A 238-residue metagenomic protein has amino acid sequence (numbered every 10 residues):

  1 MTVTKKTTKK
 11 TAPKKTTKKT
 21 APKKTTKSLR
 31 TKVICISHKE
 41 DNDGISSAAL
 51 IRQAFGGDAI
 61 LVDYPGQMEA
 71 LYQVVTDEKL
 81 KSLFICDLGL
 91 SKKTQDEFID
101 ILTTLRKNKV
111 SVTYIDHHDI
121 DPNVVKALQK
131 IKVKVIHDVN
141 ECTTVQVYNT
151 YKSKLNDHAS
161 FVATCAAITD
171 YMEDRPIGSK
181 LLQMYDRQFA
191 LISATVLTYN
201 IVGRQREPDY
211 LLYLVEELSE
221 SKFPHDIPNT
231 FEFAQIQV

Functional and structural regions predicted by a protein language model:
V3-K27: Intrinsically disordered, polybasic Lys/Arg-rich low-complexity tracts
R30-I34, R52, T104, D119-V238: A structured phosphate/pyrophosphate-recognition subdomain
T31-V75: Anionic-ligand anchoring segments at beta-strand to alpha-helix junctions in alpha/beta enzyme folds, i.e., glycine
K32-I34, K81-F84, S111-T113: Structural motif
S37, C86, I115-D116, T169: Active-site flanking residues adjacent to catalytic metal/cofactor-binding acidic residues
E40-D41, D116-I120: Short glycine-enriched loops at secondary-structure junctions
T76-I101: Short, structured active-site "lid" loops
E97-K109, K130: Catalytic-core regions built around general acid/base machinery
